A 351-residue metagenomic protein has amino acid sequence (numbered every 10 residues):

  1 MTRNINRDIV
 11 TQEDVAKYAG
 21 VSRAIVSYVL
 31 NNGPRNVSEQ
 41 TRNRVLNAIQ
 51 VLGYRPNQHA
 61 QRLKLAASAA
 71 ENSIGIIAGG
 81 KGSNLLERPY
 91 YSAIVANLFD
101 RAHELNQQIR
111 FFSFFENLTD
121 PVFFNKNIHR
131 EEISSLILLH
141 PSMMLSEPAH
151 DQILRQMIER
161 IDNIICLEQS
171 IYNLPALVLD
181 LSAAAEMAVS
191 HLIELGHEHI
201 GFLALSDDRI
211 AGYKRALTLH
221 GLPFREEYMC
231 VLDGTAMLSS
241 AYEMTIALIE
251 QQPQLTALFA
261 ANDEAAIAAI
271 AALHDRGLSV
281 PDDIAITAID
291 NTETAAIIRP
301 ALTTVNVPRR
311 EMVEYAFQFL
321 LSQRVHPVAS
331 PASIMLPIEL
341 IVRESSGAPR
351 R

Functional and structural regions predicted by a protein language model:
M1-A66: N-terminal helix-turn-helix DNA-binding module of bacterial transcription factors
T2-I5, K17-Y18, Q50-V51, Q58 (+4 more regions): Bacterial carbohydrate/catabolite-sensing allosteric modules
I25-S27, K64-L86, H191, H199-L203: Short beta-strand segments enriched in small/hydrophobic residues
V29-G33, G79-N84, S170-N173: A short, flexible beta-alpha/helix-coil linker loop
G82-Y90, L118, S142-D151: Short, flexible/disordered intra-domain loops and linkers
E87-I94, Q108: N-terminal pre-catalytic "stem/leader" segment of glycosyltransferase-like enzymes
F111, E116-L118: Extracytoplasmic small-molecule ligand-binding "clamshell" domains of the periplasmic binding protein/Venus flytrap
L138-L139: The feature primarily captures lumenal catalytic ectodomains of type II secretory-pathway glycosyltransferases
